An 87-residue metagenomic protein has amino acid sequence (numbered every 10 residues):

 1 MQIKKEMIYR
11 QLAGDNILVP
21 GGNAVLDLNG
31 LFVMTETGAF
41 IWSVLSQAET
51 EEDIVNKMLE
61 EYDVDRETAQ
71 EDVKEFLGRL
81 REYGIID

Functional and structural regions predicted by a protein language model:
M1-A39, S43-S46: Acidic, low-complexity/disordered tracts enriched in E/D and polar residues
G30-D87: Long, charge-rich, low-complexity alpha-helical segments
